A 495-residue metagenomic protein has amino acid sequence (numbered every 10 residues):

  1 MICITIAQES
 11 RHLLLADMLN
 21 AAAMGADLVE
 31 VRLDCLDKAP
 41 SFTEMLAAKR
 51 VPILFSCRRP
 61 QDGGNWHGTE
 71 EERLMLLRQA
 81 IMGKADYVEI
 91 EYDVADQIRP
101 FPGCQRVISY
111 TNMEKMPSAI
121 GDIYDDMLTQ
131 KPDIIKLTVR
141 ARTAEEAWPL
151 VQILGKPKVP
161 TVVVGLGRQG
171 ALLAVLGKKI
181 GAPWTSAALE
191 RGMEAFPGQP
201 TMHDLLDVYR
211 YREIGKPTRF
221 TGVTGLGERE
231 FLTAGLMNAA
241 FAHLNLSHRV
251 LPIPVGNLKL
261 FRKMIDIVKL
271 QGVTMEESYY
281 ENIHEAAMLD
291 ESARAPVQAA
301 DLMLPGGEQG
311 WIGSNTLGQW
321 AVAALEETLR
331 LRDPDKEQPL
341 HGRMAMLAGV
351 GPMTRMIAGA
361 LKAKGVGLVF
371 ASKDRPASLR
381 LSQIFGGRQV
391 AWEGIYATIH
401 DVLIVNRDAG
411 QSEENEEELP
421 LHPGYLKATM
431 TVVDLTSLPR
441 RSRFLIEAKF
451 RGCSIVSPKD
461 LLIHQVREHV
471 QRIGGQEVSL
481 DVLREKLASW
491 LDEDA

Functional and structural regions predicted by a protein language model:
I2-S118, D126, P132-I135, V139: Active-site beta->alpha loop and helix N-cap motifs at the rims of alpha/beta catalytic domains
L46-A48, P100-P102, L340, K362 (+1 more regions): Short, conserved loop/helix-junction motifs that constitute active-site signature segments in enzyme catalytic cores
I53-Q97, N282-Q338: Glycine/small-residue-rich loop that forms an oxyanion/phosphate-binding "nest" at active or ligand-binding sites
D93-F220: Catalytic alpha/beta core domains of metabolic enzymes, predominantly
G165, F220-G227, G313-G318, L325 (+3 more regions): Glycine-rich adenosine-cofactor-binding loop
T218-L331, P439, L445-E447: Phosphate/diphosphate ligand-binding glycine-rich loop within oxidoreductases
L329-L331, G342, T429-T431, L435-A495: Adenosine-phosphate binding glycine-rich loop
F385-D460: Rossmann-like adenosine-cofactor binding region
